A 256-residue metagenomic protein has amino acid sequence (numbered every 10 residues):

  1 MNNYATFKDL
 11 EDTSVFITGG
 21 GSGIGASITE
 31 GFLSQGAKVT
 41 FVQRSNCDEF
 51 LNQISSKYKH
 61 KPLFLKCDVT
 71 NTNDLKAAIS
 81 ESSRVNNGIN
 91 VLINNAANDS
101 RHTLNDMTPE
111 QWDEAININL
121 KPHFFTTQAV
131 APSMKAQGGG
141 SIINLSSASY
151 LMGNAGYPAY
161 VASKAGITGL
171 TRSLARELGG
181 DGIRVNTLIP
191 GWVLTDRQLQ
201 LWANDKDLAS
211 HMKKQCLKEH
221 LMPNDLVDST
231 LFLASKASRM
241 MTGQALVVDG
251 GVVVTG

Functional and structural regions predicted by a protein language model:
M1-F7, M152, L231, T242-G256: Short C-terminal tail/terminal secondary-structure segment of NAD(P)H-dependent dehydrogenase/reductase domains
S14, G21-S22: Conserved glycine-rich cofactor-binding loop
Q35-F50: Conserved glycine-rich Rossmann-like NAD(P)H-binding loop of the short-chain dehydrogenase/reductase
T103-L104, T108-I116, L208-H211: Substrate-binding pocket helix/loop in short-chain dehydrogenase/reductase
T127, S163, T171: Active-site helix of classical SDR
P132, R176-G180, R239: Alpha-helical segment proximal to the catalytic Tyr-Lys
S147: Residue(s) in the substrate-gating loop at a strand-loop-helix junction that position the organic substrate next
